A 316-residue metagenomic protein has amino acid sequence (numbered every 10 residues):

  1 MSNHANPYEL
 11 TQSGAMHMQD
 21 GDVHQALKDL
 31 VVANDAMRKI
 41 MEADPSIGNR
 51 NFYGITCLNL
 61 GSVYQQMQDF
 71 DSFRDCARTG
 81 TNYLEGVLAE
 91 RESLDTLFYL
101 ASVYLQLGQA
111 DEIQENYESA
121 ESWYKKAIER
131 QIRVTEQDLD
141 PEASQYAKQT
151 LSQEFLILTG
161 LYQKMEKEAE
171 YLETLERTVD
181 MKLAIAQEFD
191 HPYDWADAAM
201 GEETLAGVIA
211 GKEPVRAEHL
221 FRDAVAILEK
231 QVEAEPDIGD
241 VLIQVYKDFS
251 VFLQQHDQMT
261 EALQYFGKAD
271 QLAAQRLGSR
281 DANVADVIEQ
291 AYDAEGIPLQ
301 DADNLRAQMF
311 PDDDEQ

Functional and structural regions predicted by a protein language model:
M1, M37-R50, L84-L97, I132-K148 (+3 more regions): Flexible helix-coil transition and linker loops at the boundaries of alpha-helical arrays
M1, Q275-Q316: Terminal, low-structured helical/coil segments at or just beyond the last alpha-helical repeat
Y8-Q19, N51-Q66, D95-I113, Q145-Q163 (+3 more regions): Conserved alpha-helical positions within TPR/SEL1-like repeat arrays
G21, Q68, E115, E166 (+2 more regions): Residue-level detector of the short coil/turn that links helix A to helix B within each tetratricopeptide repeat
Y124-E129, R222, A226, T260-L277: TPR/TPR-like (Sel1-like) alpha-helical repeat modules
